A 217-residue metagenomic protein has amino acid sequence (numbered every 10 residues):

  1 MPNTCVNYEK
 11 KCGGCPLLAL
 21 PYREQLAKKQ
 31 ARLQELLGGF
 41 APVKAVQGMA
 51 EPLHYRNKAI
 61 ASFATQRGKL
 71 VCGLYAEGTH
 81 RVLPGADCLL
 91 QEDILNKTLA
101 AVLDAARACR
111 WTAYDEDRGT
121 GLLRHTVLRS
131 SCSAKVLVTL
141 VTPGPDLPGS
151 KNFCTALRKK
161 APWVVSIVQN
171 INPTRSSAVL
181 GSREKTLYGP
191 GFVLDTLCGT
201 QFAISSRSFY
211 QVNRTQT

Functional and structural regions predicted by a protein language model:
M1-T217: Accessory RNA-recognition modules of RNA-modification enzymes
